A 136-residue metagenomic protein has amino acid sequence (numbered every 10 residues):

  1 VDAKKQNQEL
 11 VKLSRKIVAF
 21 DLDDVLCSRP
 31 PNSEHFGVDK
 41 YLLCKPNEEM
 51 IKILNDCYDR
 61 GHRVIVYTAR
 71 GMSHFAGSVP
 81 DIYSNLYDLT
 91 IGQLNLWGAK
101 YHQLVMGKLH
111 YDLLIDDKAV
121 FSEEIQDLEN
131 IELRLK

Functional and structural regions predicted by a protein language model:
V1-K136: Catalytic phosphate/metal-binding cores of nucleic-acid and nucleotide-processing enzymes, i.e., regions that mediate
